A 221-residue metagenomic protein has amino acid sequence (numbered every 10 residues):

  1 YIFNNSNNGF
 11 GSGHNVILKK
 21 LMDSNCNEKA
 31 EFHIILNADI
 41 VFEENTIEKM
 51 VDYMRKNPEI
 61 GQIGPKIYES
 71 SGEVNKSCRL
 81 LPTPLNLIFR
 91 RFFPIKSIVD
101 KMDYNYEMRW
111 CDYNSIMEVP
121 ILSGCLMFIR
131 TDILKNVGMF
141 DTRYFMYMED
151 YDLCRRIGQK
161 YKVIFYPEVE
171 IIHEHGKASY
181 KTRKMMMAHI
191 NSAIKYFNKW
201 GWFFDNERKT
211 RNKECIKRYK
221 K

Functional and structural regions predicted by a protein language model:
N4, L36-A38: Active-site acidic Asp-centered loop
N5-C26: Glycine-rich, basic loop-to-helix element that forms the pyrophosphate-binding segment of sugar-nucleotide handling
N8, D39-V41, Y144: Acidic metal-phosphate-binding loop of nucleotide-sugar-dependent transferases
H33: Short aromatic/hydrophobic "clamp" motif used to bind/position activated sugar donors
V41-S77: Conserved donor NDP-sugar-binding/catalytic core segment of glycosyltransferases
P82-V119: Short, flexible, basic/aromatic active-site loop/helix in glycosyltransferases
D112-N114, E118-E170: A short, conserved alpha-helix in the catalytic core of glycosyltransferases
R155, Q159-K221: Active-site-adjacent helix/loop segment of glycosyltransferases that harbors family-specific signature motifs
